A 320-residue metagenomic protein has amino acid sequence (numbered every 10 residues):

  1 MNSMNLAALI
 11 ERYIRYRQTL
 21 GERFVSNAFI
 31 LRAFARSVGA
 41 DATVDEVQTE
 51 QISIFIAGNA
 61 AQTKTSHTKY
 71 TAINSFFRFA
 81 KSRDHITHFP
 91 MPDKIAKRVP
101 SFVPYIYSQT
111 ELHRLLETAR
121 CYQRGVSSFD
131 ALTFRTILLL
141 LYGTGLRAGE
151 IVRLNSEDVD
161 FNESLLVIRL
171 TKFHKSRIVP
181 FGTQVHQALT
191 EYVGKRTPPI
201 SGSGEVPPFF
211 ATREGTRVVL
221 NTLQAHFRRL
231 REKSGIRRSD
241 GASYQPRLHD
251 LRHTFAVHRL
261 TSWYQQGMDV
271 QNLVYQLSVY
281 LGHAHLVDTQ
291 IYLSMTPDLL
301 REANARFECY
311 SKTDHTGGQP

Functional and structural regions predicted by a protein language model:
M1-P320: Conserved catalytic core of the tyrosine transesterase superfamily
